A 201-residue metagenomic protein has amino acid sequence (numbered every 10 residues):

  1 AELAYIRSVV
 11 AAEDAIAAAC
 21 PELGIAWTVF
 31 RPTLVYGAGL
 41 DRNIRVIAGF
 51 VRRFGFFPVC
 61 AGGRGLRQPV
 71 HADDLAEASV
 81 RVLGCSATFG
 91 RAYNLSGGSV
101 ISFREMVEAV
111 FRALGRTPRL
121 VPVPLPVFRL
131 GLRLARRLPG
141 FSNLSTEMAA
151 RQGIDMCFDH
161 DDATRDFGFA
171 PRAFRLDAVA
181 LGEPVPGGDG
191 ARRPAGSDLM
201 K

Functional and structural regions predicted by a protein language model:
A1, I16, F30, L75 (+2 more regions): Hydrophobic packing within well-folded, soluble alpha/beta domains
E2-R31, A38, R45-V46: Active-site Tyr-X1-5-Lys
R7, R42, R67-D73, I101 (+2 more regions): Residue-level signal for the nucleotide or nucleotide-sugar donor/cofactor binding architecture
T33-Y36, F54: Active-site segment of SDR-like NAD(P)-dependent oxidoreductases
L40-V46, A61-L83, G90-R91: Substrate-positioning beta->alpha
V46-A72, T117-D155: Alpha-helical membrane-targeting segments
R81-L144, H160, D166-K201: Mid/C-terminal beta-alpha module of Rossmann-like enzyme folds, strongest in SDR-family dehydrogenases/epimerases
